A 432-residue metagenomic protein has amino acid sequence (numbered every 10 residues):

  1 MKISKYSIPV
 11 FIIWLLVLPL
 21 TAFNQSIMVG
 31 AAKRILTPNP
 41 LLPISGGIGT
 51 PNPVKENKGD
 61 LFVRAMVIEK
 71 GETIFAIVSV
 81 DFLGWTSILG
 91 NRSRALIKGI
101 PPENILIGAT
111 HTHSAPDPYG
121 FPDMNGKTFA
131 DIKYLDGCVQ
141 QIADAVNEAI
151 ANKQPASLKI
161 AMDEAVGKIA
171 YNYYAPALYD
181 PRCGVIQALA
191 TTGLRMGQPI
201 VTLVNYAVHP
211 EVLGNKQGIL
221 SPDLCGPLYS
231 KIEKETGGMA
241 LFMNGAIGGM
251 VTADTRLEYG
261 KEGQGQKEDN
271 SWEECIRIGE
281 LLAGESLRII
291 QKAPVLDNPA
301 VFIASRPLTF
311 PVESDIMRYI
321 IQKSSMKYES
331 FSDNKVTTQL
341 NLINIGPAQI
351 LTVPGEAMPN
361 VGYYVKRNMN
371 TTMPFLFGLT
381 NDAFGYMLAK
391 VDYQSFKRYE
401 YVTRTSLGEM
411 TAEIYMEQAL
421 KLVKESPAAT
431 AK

Functional and structural regions predicted by a protein language model:
M1-Y6: Positively charged n-region of N-terminal signal peptides that target proteins for export
S7-V10, T86: Composition-driven detection of intrinsically disordered, low-complexity segments
P9-P19: Bacterial N-terminal signal peptides
Q25-K267, S271-R277, A283, I290 (+1 more regions): Conserved beta-alpha junction segments in alpha/beta enzyme cores
